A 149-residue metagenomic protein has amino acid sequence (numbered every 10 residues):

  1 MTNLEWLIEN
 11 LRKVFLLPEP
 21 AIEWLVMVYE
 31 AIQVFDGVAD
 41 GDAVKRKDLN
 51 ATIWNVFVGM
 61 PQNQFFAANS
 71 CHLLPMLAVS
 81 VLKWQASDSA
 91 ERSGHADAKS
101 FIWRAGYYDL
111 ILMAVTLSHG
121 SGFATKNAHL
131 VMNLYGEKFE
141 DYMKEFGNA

Functional and structural regions predicted by a protein language model:
M1-A149: All-alpha prenyltransferase/terpene-synthase fold signal
